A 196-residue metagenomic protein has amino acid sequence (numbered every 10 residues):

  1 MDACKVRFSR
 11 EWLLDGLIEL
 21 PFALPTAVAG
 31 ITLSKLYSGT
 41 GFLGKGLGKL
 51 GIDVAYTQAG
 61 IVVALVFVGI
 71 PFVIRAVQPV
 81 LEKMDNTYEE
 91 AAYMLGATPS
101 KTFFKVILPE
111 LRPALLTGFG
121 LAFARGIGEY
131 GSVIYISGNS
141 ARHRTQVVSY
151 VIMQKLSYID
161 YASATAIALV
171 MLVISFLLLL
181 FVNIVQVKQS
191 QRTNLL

Functional and structural regions predicted by a protein language model:
M1-E82, V106, E110-G131, M153-K155 (+1 more regions): Membrane-water interface segments at the C-terminal ends of transmembrane alpha-helices in multi-pass inner-membrane
K35, S132-I159: Glycine-rich helix-loop "coupling/hinge" segments at transmembrane-helix boundaries in multipass transporters
Q78-E90, P99: Membrane-helix/interface signature in polytopic inner-membrane proteins
A91-A92, A164: Key positions in alpha-helical "signaling/recognition" and NTPase switch elements
L95-G96, P109: Glycine/proline-centered hinge or cleavage motifs at structural transition points of membrane proteins
K101-F103: Core catalytic ATP-binding domain of two-component histidine kinases
V185-L196: Short cytosolic juxtamembrane segments of multi-pass membrane proteins
